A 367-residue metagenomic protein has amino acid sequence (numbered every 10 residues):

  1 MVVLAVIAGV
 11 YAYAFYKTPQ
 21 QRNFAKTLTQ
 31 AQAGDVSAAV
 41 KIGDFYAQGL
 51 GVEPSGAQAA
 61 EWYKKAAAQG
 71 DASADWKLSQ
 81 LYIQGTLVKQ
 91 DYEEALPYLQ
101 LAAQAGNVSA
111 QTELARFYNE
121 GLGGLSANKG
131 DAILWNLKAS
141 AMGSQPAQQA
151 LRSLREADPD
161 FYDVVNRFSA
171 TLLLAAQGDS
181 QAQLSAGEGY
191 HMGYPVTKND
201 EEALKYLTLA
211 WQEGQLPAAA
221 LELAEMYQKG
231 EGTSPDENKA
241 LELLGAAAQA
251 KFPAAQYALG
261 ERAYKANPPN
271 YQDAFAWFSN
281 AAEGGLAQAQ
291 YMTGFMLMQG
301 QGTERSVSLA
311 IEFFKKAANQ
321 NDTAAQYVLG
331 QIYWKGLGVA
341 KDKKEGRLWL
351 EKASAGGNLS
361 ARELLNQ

Functional and structural regions predicted by a protein language model:
V2-Y11: Hydrophobic membrane-insertion alpha-helices, especially the h-region of bacterial N-terminal signal peptides
K17-A25, E53-W62, K89-Y98, L125-W135 (+6 more regions): Structural signature of tandem alpha-helical TPR/SEL1-like repeats, specifically the intra-repeat loop/turn
Q30, K65-A66, L101-A102, A139 (+6 more regions): Canonical positions in the second alpha-helix
A33-D35, Q48-L50, S55, A68-D71 (+18 more regions): Short helix-capping/linker turns of helical repeat alpha-solenoids
K41-Q48, K77-Q84, E113-E120, A150-A157 (+6 more regions): Hydrophobic face of amphipathic alpha-helices that form TPR/SEL1-like repeat modules and related alpha-solenoid
Y92, Q100, A105-I133, Y291-G356 (+1 more regions): Ankyrin-repeat and related helical/solenoid repeat scaffolds used for protein-protein interactions
A150-L174, A340, R347-Q367: Terminal, low-structured helical/coil segments at or just beyond the last alpha-helical repeat
